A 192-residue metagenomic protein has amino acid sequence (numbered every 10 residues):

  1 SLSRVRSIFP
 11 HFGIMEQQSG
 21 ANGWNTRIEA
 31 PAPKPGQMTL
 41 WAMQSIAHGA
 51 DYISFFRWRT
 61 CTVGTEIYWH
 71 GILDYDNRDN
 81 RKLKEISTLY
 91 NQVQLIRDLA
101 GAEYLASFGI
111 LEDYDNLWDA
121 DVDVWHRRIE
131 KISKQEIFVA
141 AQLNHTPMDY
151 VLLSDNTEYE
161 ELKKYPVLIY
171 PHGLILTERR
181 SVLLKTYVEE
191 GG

Functional and structural regions predicted by a protein language model:
S1-G192: Carbohydrate-binding surfaces of carbohydrate-active enzymes
